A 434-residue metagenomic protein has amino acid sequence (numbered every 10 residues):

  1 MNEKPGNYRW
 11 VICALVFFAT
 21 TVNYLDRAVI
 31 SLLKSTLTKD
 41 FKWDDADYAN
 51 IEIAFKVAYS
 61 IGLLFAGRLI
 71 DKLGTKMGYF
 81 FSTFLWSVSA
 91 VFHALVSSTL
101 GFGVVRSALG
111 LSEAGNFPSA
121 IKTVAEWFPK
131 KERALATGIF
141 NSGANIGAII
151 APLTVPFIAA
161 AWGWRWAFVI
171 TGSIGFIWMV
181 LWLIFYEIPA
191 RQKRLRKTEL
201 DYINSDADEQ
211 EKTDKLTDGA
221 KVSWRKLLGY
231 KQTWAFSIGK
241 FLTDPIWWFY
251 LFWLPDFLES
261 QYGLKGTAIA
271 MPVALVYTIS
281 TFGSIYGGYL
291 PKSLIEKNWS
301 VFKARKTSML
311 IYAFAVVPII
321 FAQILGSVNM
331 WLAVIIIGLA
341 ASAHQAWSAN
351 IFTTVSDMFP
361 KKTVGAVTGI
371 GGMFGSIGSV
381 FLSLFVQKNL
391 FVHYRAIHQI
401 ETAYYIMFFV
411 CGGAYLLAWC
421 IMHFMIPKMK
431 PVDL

Functional and structural regions predicted by a protein language model:
A28, K56-L64, A114, A148-I149 (+4 more regions): Residue-level signature of mid-helix packing/kink "hotspots" within the transmembrane helices of 12-pass Major
I30-S31, R225-G287, H344-S348, F352 (+2 more regions): Extracytoplasmic gate region of multi-pass secondary transporters
K42, G74, L95-G101, S112 (+3 more regions): Helix-breaking motifs and short loop linkers at transmembrane-helix boundaries and internal kinks in secondary membrane
I61-L100: Conserved MFS/SLC helix-loop-helix module at the cytosolic interface between two early adjacent transmembrane helices
F84-S97, L310-S327: C-terminal ends and interior cores of transmembrane alpha-helices in multi-pass membrane transporters/permeases
V105-N145: Cytoplasmic helix-loop-helix junction between adjacent transmembrane helices in 12-TM secondary transporters
A144-K193: Helix-loop-helix hairpin linking two adjacent transmembrane segments in secondary transporters
W178-Y186, I319-L325, F409-L434: Multi-pass alpha-helical transporter architecture, strongest for 12-TM Major Facilitator/SLC carriers used
